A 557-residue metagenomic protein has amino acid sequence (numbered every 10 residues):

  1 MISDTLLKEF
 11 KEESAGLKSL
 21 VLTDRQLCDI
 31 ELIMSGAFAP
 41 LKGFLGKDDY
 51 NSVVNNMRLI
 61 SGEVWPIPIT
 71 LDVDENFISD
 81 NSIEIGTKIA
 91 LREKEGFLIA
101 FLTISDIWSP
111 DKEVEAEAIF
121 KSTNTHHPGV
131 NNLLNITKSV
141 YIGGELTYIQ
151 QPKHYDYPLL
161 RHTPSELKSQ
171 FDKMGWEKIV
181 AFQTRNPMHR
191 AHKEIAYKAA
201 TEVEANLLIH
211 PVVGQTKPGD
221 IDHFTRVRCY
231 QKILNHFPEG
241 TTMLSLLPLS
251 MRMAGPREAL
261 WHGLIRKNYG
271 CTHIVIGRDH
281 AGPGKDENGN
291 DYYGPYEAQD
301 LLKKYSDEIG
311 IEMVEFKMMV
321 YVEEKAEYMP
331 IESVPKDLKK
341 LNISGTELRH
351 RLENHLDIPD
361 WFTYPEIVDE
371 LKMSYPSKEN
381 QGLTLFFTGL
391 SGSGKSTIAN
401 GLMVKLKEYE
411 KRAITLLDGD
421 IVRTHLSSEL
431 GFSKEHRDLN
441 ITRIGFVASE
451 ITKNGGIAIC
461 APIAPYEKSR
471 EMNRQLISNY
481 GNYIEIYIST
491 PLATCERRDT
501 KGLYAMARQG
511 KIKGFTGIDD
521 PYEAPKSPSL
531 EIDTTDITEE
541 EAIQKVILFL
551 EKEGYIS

Functional and structural regions predicted by a protein language model:
M1-E379: Active-site cores that bind ATP or allylic diphosphates and position pyrophosphate for catalysis
V322, S489-K545, E553-S557: Small-molecule kinase domains that catalyze NTP-dependent phosphoryl transfer to phosphate-bearing small molecules
F387: Hydrophobic anchor at the beta1->P-loop junction of P-loop NTPases
L390: P-loop (Walker A) phosphate-binding loop of NTP-binding proteins
S393: ATP-binding Walker
S396: Walker A/P-loop
N400-S449, K453: Conserved substrate/cofactor phosphate-moiety recognition/catalytic segment in nucleotide-dependent phosphotransferases
H425-G431, A448-R508, G514: ATP-dependent NMP and nucleoside kinases share a basic, alpha-helical "lid"
